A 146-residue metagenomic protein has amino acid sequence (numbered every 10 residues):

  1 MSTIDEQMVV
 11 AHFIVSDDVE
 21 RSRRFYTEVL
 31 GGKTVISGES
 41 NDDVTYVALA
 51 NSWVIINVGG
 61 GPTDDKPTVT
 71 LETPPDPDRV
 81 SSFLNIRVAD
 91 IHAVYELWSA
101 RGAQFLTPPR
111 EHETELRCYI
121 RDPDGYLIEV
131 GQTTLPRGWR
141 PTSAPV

Functional and structural regions predicted by a protein language model:
M1-A11, K33-I86, A93-R121, T133-V146: Vicinal oxygen chelate
F13-V19: Conserved beta-strand-loop-alpha-helix junction that forms the acyl-donor binding cleft
S16, N85-V88: Short, solvent-exposed loop/helix junctions and linker helices that flank or host conserved functional motifs
R21-S22, A93: Short Gly/charged-rich anion-binding patches and loops
S22-T27, W98, G125: Conserved active-site tyrosine of GNAT-family acetyltransferases
E129-V130: Short glycine-/small-residue motifs
